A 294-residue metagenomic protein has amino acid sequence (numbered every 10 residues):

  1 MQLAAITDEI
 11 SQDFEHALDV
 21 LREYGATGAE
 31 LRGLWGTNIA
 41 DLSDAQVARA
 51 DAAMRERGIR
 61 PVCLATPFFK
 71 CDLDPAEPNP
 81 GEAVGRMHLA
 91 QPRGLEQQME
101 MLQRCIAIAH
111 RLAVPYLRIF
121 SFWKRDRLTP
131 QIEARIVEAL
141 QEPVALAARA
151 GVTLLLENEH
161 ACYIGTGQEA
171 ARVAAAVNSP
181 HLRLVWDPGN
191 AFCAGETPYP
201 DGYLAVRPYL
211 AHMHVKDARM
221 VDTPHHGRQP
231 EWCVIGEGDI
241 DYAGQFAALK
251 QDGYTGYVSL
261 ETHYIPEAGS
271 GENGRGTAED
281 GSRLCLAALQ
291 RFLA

Functional and structural regions predicted by a protein language model:
Q2-T7, S11-T27, A48-D51, R55-G58 (+5 more regions): Histidine-acidic metal/acid-base catalytic patches
D13-H16, V20, R55-E56, C71-L184 (+1 more regions): Active-site acidic/histidine proton-transfer and metal-coordination neighborhood in alpha/beta enzyme cores
Y24-W35, C63-F69: Short, conserved active-site loops that position catalytic residues or coordinate cofactors/metal ions across diverse
E30, C63-A65, R118, L155 (+2 more regions): Conserved beta-strand positions in the central sheet of alpha/beta enzyme cores
R32-M54, F122-L128: Glycine-rich, proline-tolerant flexible connector loops at the mouths of alpha/beta enzymes
G33-L34, T66, I119-F122, E159 (+2 more regions): Active-site loop/turn elements of alpha/beta-hydrolase fold enzymes, especially the short glycine-/histidine-rich
G33-N38, K70, K124-D126, M220-D222 (+1 more regions): Conserved radical SAM core fold
C162, A191-F192: Catalytic P-loop NTPase motifs of RecA-like helicase/translocase cores
